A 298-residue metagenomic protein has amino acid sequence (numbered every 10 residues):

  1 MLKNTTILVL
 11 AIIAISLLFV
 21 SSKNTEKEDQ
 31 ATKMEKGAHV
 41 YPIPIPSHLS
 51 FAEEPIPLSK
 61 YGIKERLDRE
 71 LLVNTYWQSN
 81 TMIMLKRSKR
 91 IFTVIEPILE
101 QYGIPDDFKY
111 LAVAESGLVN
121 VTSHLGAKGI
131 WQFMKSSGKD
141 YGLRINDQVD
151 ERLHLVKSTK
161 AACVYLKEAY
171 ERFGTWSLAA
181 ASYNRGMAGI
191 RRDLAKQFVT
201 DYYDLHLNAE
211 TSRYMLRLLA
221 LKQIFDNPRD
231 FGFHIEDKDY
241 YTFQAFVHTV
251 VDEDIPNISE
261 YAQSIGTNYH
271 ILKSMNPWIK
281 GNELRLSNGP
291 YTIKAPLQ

Functional and structural regions predicted by a protein language model:
M1-G103: An acidic, Gly/Ser/Thr/Pro-rich helix-cap/linker signature
W77, T81-F92, Q101-I104, S123-W131 (+5 more regions): Solvent-exposed, acidic/flexible segments
I104-V119, A179-R185, L272-M275: Short, functionally critical alpha-helical segments immediately adjacent to catalytic or ligand/cofactor-binding
G126-D147, T159-A161, L166, I190-D193: Substrate-binding/active-site groove segments that recognize and process beta-1,4-linked N-acetyl-hexosamine
L166-D193: Catalytic and binding regions of secreted/periplasmic enzymes and modules that target cell-wall glycans
Y183, I258-S264, I271-K273: Short alpha-helical segments in extracytoplasmic peptidoglycan/chitin-binding modules and envelope-associated proteins
E236-G266: Primarily a LysM-type cell-wall glycan-binding module
K273-Q298: Extracellular LysM carbohydrate-binding repeats and other cell-envelope/extracellular binding modules
